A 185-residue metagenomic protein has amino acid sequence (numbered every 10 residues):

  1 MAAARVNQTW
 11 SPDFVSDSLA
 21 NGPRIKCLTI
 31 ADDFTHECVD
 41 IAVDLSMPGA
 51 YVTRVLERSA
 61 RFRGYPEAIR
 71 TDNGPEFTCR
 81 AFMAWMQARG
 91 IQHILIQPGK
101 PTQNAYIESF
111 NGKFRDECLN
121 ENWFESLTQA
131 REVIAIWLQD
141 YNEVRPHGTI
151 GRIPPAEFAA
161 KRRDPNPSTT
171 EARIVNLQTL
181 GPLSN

Functional and structural regions predicted by a protein language model:
M1-N185: Charged DNA-binding/catalytic regions of mobile-element recombinases
